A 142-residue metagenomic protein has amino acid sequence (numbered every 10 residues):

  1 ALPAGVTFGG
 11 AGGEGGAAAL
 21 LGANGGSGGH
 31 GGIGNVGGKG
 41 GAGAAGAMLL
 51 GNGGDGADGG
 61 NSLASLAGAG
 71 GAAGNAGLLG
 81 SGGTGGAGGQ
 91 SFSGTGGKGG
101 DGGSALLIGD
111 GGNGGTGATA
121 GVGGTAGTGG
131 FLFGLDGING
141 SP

Functional and structural regions predicted by a protein language model:
A1-P142: Long, compositionally biased tandem-repeat segments
